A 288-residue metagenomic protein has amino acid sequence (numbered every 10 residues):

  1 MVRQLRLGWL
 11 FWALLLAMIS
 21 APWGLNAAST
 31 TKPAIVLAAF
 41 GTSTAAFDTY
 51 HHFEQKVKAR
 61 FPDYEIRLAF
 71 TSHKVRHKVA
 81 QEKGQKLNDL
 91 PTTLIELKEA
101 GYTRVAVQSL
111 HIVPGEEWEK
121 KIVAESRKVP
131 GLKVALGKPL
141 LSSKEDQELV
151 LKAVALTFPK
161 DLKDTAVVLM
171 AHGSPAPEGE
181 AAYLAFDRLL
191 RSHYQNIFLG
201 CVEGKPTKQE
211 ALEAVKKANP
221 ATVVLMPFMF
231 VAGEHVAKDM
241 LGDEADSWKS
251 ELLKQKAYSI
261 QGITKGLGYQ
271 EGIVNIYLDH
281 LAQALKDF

Functional and structural regions predicted by a protein language model:
M1-F11: Bacterial N-terminal signal peptides that target proteins for export
W9-A21: Bacterial N-terminal signal peptides
L25-F288: Active-site-proximal alpha-helix that buttresses catalytic centers in soluble enzyme cores
